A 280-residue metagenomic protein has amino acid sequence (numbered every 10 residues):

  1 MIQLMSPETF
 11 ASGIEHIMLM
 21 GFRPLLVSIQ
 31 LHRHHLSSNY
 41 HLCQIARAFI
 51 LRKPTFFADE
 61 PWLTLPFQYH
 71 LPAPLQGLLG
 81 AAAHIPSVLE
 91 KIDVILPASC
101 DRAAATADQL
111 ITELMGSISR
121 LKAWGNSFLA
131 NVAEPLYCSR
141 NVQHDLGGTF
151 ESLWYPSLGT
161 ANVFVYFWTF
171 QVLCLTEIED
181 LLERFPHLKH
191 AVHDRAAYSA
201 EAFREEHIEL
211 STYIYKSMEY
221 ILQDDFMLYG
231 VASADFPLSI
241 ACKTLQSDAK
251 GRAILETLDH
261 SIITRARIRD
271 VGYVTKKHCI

Functional and structural regions predicted by a protein language model:
I2-P186, E201-T212: Central/C-terminal regulatory/activation regions of fungal transcription factors
G13-I14, F22-R23, Y198-I280: Fungal C-terminal regulatory tails
P61, L65, G116, R120-A123 (+7 more regions): Intrinsically disordered, low-complexity regulatory regions with latent secondary structure
L129, A133-R140, E183-A191, F226-G230 (+2 more regions): Structured alpha-helical bundle/scaffold domains in large eukaryotic membrane-trafficking regulators
C174-A191, S233-D235, R265-D270: Long amphipathic alpha-helical coiled-coil segments
